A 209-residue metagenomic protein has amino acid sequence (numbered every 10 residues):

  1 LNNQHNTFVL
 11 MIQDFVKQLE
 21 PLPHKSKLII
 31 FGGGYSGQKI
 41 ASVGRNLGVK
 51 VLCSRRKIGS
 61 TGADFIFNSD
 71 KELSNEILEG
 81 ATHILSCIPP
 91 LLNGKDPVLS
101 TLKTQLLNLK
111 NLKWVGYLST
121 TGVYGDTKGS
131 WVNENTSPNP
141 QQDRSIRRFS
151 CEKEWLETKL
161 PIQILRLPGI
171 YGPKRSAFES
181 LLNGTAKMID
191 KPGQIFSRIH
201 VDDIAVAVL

Functional and structural regions predicted by a protein language model:
N3-E76, H83-C87: Hydrophobic, well-ordered beta-alpha structural blocks that scaffold small-molecule cofactor pockets
K27-I29, Q163, K187: Conserved beta-strand elements of the Class I
I40, G94-V98, L102, G125-G129 (+1 more regions): Short glycine-/acidic-enriched loop or helix-start segments at secondary-structure transitions that form or flank
S54, V115-T121, L165-L167: SDR active-site strand-loop-helix element
E79-Y117, S150: NAD(P)-cofactor binding segment of oxidoreductase domains
K103-D143: Conserved Rossmann-fold NAD(P)-dependent oxidoreductase catalytic core, especially the SDR/UDP-sugar
K128-I164, I189: Catalytic helix-loop patch of NAD(P)-dependent Rossmann-fold dehydrogenases
I170-S180, I189-L209: Substrate-positioning beta->alpha
